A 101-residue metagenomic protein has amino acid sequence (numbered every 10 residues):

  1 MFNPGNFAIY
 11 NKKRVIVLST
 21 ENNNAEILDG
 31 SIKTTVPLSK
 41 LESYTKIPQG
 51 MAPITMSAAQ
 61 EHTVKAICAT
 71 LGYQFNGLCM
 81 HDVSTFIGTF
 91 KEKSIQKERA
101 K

Functional and structural regions predicted by a protein language model:
M1-N11: Short coil-to-beta transition motif at edge beta-strands of beta-rich domains
K13-E21: Short beta-strand-centered aromatic/proline hotspots
A25-D29: SH3/SH3-like beta-barrel fold
G30-I54: Intrinsically disordered, low-complexity, charged/polar segments
G50-A100: Basic helix-extension-helix modules of the SAP/HeH family
